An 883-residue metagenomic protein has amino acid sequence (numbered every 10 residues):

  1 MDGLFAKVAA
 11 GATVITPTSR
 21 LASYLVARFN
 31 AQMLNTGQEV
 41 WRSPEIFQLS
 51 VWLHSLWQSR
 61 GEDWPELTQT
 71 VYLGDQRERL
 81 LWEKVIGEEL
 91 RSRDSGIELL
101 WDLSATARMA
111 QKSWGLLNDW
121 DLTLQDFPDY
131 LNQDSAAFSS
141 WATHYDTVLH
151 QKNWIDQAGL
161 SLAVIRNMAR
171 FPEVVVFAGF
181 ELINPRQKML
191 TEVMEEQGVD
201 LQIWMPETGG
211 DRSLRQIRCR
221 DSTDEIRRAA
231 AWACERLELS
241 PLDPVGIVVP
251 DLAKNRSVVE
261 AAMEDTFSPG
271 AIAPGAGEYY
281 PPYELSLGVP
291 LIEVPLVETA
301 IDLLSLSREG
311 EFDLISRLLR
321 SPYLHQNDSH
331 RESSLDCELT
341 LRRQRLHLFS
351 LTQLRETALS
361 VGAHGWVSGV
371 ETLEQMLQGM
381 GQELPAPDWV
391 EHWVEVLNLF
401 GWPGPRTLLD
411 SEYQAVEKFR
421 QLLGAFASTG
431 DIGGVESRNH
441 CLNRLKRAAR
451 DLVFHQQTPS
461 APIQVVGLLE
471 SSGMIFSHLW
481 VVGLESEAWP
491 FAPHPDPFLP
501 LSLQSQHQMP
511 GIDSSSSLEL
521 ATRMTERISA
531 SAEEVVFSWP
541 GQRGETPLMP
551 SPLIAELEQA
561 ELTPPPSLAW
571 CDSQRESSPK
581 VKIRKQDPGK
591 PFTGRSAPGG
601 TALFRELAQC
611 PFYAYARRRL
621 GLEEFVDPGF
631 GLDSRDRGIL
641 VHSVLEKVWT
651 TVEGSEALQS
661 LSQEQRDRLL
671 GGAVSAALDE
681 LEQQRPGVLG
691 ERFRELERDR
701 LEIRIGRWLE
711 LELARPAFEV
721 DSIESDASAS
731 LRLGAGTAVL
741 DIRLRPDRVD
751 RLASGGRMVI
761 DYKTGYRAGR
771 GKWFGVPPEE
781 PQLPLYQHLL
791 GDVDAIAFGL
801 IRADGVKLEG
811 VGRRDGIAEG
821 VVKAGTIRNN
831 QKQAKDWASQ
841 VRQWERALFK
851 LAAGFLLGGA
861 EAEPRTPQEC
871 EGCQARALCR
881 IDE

Functional and structural regions predicted by a protein language model:
M1-S660, A676-Q684, V688-R700, E712-P716 (+2 more regions): Polyanion-engaging groove/track-forming segments
G401, P405, E545, I583-E883: RecB-family 4Fe-4S metal-dependent nuclease core
